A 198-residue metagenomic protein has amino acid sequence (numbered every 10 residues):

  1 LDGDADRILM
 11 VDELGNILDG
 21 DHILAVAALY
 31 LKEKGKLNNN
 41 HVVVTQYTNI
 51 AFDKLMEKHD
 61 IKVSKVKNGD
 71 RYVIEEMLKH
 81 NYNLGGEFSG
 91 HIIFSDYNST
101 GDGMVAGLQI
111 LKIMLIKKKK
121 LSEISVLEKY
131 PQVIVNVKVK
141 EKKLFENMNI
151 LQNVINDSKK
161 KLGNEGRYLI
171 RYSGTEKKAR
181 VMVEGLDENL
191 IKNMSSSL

Functional and structural regions predicted by a protein language model:
L1-I61: Replace "Mg2+/Mn2+-dependent" with "divalent metal-dependent
K34-L198: Phosphate-binding and adjacent anionic-ligand microenvironments
